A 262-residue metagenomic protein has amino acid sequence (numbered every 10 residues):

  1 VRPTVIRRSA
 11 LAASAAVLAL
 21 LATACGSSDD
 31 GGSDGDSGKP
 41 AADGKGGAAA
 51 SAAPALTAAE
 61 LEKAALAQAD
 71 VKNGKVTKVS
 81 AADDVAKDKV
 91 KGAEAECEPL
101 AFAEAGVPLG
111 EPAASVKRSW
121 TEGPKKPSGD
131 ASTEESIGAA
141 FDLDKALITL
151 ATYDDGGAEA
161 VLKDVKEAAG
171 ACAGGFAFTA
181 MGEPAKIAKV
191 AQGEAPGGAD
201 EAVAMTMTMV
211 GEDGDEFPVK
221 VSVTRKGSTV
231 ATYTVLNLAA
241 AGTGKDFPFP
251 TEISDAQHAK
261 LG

Functional and structural regions predicted by a protein language model:
V1-A13: Bacterial N-terminal signal peptides that target proteins for export
L21-A24: C-terminal motif of bacterial Sec signal peptides marking the signal peptidase cleavage site
G26-D29: Bacterial signal peptide processing site
G38-L66: N-terminal low-complexity, Pro/Thr/Ser-rich intrinsically disordered segments that act as propeptides or flexible
A59-K89: Post-signal-peptide N-terminal segment of Sec-exported extracytoplasmic proteins
T77-F217: A small/polar (G/S/T-enriched), proline-flanked helix-loop surface module common in exported/cell-envelope proteins
D155-E159, G170, A241-T243, P248-G262: Post-signal peptide N-terminal regions of Sec-secreted extracellular proteins
A188-S254: A short, solvent-exposed beta-edge/loop patch
